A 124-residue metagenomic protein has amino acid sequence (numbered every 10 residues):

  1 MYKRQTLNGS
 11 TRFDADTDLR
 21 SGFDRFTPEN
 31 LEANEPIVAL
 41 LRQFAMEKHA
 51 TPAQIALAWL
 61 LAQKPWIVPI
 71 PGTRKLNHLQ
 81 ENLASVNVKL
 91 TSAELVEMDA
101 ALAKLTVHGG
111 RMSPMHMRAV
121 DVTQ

Functional and structural regions predicted by a protein language model:
M1-Y2: Short, small-residue-biased leader/transition segments that mark boundaries at the very start of proteins
Q5-T17: Short, flexible, mixed-charge acidic loops at enzyme active sites
A15-E47, A62, W66, Q80-Q124: Terminal-tail/helix-coil boundary detector
I55: Glycine/threonine-rich phosphate-binding loop and adjacent beta-strand/alpha-helix elements that clamp
P69-G72: Hydrophobic faces of well-ordered beta-strands that scaffold small-molecule active sites in alpha/beta enzyme cores
R74-N77: Flexible loop/turn connectors
